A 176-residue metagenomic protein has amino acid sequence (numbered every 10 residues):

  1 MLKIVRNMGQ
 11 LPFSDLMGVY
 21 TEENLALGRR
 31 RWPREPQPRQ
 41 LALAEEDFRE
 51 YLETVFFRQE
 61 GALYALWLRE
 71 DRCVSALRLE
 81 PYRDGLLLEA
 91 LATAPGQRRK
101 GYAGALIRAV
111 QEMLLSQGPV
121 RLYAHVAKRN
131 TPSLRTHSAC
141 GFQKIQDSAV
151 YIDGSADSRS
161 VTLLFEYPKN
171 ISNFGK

Functional and structural regions predicted by a protein language model:
N7-L11, G18-E89, A94-G96, I107: Acetyl-CoA-dependent GNAT
A62, S158-L164: Short hydrophobic/aromatic beta-strand or adjacent loop that forms the aromatic wall/cage of a ligand/substrate-binding
L91-R99, V126-R129: A short, internal acetyl-CoA/4′-phosphopantetheine-binding micro-motif in the GNAT/acyltransferase core
R98, I107-L115, S138: A conserved short alpha-helix in the GNAT/GCN5 acetyltransferase fold that borders and helps form the acetyl-CoA
G104, K128-Q146: Conserved active-site alpha-helix within GNAT-family acetyltransferase domains
L114-V126: Conserved GNAT acetyl-CoA-binding A-motif
H125-V126, Q143-S160: Conserved catalytic-core motifs of GNAT/GCN5-like acyltransferases
F165-S172: Short beta-strand-to-coil "C-cap" segments at the C-terminal boundary of structured domains/repeats, marking
